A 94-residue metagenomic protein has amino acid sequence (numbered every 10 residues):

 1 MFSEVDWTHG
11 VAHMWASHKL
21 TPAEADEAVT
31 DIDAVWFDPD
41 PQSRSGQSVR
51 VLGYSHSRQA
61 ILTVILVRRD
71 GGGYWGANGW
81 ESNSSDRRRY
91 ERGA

Functional and structural regions predicted by a protein language model:
M1-A94: Ribonuclease/tRNase effector modules and their secretory precursors
